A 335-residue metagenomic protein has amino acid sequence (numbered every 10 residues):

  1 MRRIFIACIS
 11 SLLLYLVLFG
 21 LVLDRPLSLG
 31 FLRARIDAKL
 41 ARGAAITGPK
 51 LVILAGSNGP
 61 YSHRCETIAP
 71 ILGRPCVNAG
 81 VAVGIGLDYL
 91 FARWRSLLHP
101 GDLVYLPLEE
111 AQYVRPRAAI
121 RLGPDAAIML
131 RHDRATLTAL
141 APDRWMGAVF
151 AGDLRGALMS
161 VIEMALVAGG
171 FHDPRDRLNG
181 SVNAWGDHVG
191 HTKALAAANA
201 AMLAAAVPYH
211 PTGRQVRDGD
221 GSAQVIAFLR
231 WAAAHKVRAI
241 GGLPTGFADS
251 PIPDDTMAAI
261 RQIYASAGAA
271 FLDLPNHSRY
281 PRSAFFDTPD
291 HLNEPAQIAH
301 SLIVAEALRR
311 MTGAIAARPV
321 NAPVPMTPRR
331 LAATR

Functional and structural regions predicted by a protein language model:
R2-L23: Hydrophobic membrane-insertion alpha-helices, especially the h-region of bacterial N-terminal signal peptides
R25-T47: Alpha-helical transmembrane signal-anchor/signal-peptide segments
G48-P49, R74-P75, H99-L103, A234-I240 (+1 more regions): Loop/turn elements at helix/coil->beta-strand transitions in domains of secreted/extracellular proteins
L54, N58-A141: Membrane-embedded segments
V83-L87, Q215-G221, F247-D255: Acidic-and-aromatic substrate-binding clefts and catalytic sites of carbohydrate-active enzymes
L122-W231, H235, N321-R335: Secreted/periplasmic serine-hydrolase-like ester/acetyl group-modifying domain
I226-I252: Active-site segments of SGNH/GDSL-like serine hydrolases that catalyze O-acetyl group transfer/hydrolysis on lipids
D254-R335: C-terminal regions of proteins
